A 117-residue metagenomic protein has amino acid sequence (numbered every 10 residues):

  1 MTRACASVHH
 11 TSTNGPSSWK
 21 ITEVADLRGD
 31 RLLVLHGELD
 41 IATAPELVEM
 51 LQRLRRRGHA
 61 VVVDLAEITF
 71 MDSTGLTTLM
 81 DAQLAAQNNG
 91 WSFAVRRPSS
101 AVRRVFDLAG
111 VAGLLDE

Functional and structural regions predicted by a protein language model:
M1-T2, R57: N-terminal amphipathic/basic-hydrophobic helices that include classical n-h-c signal peptides and signal-anchor
A4, H10-V48, A66: STAS-typified acidic loop motif
H10-K20, N88, D107-E117: Short, charged, intrinsically disordered terminal tails
I41-L114: Amphipathic alpha-helical interaction surfaces in cytosolic regulatory modules
